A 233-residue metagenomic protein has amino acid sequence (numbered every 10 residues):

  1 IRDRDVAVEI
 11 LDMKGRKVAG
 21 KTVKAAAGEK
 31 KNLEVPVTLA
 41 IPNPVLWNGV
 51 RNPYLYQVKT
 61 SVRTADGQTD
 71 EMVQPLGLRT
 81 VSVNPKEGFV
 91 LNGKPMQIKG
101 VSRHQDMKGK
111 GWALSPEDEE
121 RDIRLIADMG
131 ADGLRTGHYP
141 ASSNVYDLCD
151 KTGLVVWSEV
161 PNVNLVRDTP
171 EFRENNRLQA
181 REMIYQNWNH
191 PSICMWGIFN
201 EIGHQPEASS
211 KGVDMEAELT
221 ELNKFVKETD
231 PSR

Functional and structural regions predicted by a protein language model:
I1-G137, S142, L148, G153-V156 (+4 more regions): Secreted/periplasmic carbohydrate-active enzymes, especially glycoside hydrolases
K108-W112, V163-V166, H204-Q205: Short, small-residue-enriched loops and turns at beta-alpha junctions that line or gate enzyme active sites
L134-S142, L165-E174: Acidic-and-aromatic substrate-binding clefts and catalytic sites of carbohydrate-active enzymes
P140-S142, N162-N164, N200-H204: Solvent-exposed loop/turn segments at secondary-structure junctions within structured extracellular/periplasmic domains
K151, D168-R233: Active-site neighborhood of glycoside hydrolase catalytic domains
